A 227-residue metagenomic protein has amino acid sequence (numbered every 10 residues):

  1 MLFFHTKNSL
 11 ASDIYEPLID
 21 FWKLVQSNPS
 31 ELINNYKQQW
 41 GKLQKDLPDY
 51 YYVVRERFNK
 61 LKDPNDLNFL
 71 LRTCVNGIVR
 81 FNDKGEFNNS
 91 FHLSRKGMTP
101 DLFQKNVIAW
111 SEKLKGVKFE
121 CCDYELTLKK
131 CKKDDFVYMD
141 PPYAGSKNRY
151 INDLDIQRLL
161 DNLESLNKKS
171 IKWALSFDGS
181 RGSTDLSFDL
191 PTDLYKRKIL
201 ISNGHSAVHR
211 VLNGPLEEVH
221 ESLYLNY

Functional and structural regions predicted by a protein language model:
M1-H5, A11-E16, N68-F81, C121-Y124 (+2 more regions): Conserved proline-anchored active-site loop of SAM-dependent methyltransferases that bridges a beta-strand
L2-T6, K129-C131, D185-D193: Short loop/helix-cap segments at secondary-structure boundaries that form the rim of catalytic
K7-K118: Class I S-adenosyl-L-methionine-dependent methyltransferase module
Y15-L18, A144, S202-A207: Short, acidic/turn-prone active-site loops that include or flank metal/cofactor- and phosphate-binding residues
K42, L126-L128, N203-H209: A short acidic, often aromatic-flanked loop/helix-cap motif at beta-alpha or helix-coil junctions that lines enzyme
F87-R95, P142-R158: Mobile active-site "lid"/loop adjacent to the S-adenosyl-L-methionine
K118-E120, I199: General small-molecule cofactor/ligand-binding pocket signal
D153-Y227: Long, positively charged, glycine-interspersed low-complexity recognition regions
